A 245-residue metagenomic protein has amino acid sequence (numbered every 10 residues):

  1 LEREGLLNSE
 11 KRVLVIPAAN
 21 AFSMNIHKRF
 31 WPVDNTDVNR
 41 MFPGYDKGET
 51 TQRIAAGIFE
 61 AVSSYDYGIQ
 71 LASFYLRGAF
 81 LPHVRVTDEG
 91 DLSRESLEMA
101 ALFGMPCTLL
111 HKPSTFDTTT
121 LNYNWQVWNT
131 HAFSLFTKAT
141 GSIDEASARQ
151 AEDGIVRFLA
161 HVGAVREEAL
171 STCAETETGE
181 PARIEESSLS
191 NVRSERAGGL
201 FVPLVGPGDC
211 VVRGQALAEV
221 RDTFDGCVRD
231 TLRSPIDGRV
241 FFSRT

Functional and structural regions predicted by a protein language model:
L1-T245: Structured catalytic-domain cores with a bias toward divalent-metal coordination
